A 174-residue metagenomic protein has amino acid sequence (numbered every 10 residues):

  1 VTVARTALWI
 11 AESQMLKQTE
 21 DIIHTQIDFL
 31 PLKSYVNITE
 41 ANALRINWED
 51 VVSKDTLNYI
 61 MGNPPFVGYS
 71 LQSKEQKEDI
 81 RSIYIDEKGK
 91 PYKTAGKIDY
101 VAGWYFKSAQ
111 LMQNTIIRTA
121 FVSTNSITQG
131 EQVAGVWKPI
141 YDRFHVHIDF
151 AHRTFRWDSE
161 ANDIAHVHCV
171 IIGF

Functional and structural regions predicted by a protein language model:
T2-R5, W9-E20, H24-Q26, L32-K33 (+1 more regions): Signature of N6-adenine DNA methyltransferases within the class I
